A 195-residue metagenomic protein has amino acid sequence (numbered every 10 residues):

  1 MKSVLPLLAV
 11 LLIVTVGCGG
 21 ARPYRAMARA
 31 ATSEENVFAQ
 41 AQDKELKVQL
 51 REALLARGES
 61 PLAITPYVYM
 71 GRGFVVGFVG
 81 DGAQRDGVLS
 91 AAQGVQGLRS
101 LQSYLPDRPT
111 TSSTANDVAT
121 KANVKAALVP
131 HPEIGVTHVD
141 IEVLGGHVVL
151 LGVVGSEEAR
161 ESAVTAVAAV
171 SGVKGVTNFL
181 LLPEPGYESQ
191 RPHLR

Functional and structural regions predicted by a protein language model:
K2-L7, L12-R195: N-terminal targeting leaders
